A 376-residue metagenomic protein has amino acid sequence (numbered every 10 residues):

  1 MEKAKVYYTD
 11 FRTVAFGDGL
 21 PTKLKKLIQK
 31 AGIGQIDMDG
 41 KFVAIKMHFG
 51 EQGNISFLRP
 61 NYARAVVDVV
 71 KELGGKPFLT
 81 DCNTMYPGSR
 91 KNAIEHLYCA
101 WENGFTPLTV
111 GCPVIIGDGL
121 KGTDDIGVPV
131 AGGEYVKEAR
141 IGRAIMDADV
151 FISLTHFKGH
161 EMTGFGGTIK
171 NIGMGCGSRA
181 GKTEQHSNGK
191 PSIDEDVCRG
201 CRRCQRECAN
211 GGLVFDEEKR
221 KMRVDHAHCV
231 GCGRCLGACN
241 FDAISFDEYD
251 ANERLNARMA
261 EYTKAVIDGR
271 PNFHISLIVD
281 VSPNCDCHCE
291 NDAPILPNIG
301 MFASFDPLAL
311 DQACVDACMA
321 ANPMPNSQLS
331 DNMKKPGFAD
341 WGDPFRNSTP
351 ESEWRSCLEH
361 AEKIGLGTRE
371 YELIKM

Functional and structural regions predicted by a protein language model:
E2-N54, L58-Y62, V69, L73-D81 (+1 more regions): Extended, low-polarity segments enriched in aliphatic/aromatic residues
